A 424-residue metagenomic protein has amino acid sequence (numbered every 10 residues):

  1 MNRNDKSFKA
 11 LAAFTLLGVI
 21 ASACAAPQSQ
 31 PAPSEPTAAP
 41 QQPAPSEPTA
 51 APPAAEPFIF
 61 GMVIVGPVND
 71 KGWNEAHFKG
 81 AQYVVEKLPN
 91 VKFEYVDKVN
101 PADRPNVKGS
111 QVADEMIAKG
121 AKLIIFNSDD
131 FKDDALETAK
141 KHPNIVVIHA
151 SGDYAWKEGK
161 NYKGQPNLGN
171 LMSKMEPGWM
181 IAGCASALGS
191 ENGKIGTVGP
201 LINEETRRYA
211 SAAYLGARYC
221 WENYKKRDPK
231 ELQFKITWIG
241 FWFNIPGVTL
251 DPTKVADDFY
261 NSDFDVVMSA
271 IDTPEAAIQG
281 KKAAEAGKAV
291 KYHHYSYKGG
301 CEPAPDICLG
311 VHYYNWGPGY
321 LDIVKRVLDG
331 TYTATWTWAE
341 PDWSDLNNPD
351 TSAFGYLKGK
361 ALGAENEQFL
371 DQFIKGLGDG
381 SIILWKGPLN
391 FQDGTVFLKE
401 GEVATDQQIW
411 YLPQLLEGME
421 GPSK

Functional and structural regions predicted by a protein language model:
N2-L11: Bacterial N-terminal signal peptides that target proteins for export
L11-L17: Sec-dependent N-terminal signal peptides
C24-S34: Bacterial lipoprotein signal-peptidase II cleavage site
Q28, Q41-Q42: Low-complexity, intrinsically disordered or signal/transmembrane-proximal segments
E35, P40-Q41, E47-K424: A residue-level marker of the well-folded mature domains of exported/periplasmic proteins
